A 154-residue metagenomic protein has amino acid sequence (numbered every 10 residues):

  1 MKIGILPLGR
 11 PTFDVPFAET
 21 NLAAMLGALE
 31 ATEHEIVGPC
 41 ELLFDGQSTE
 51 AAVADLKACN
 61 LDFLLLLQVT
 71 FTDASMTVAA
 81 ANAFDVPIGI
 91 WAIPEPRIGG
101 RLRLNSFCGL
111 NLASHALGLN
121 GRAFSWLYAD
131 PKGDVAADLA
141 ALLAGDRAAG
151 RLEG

Functional and structural regions predicted by a protein language model:
M1-G154: An N-terminal assembly and electron-transfer interface module characteristic of large anaerobic redox and radical
